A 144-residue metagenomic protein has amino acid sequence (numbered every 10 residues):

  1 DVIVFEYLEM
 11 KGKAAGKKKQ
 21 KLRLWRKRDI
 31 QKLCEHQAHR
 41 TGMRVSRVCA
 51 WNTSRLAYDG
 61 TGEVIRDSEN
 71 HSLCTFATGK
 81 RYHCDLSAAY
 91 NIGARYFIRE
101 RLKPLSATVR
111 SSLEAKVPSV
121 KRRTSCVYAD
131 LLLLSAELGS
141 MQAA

Functional and structural regions predicted by a protein language model:
D1-A144: Positively charged, helix-rich recognition surfaces that bind polyanionic ligands
